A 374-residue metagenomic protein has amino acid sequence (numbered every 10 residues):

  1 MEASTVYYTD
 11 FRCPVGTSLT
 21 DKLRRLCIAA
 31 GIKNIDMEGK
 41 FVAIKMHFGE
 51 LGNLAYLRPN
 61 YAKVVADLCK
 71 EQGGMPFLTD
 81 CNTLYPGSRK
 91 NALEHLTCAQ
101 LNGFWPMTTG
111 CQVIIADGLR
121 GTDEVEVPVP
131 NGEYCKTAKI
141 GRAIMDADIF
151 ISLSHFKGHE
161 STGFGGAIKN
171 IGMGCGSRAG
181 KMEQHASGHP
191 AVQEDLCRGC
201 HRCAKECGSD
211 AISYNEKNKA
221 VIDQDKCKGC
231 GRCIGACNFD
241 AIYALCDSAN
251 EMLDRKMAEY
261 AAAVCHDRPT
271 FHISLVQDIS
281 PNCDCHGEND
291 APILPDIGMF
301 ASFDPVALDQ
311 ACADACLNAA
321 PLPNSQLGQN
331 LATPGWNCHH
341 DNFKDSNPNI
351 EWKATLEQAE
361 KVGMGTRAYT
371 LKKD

Functional and structural regions predicted by a protein language model:
E2-Y61, E71-D80, Y85-D374: Extended, low-polarity segments enriched in aliphatic/aromatic residues
A66-D67: Terminal amphipathic helices with adjacent charged low-complexity linkers/tails
